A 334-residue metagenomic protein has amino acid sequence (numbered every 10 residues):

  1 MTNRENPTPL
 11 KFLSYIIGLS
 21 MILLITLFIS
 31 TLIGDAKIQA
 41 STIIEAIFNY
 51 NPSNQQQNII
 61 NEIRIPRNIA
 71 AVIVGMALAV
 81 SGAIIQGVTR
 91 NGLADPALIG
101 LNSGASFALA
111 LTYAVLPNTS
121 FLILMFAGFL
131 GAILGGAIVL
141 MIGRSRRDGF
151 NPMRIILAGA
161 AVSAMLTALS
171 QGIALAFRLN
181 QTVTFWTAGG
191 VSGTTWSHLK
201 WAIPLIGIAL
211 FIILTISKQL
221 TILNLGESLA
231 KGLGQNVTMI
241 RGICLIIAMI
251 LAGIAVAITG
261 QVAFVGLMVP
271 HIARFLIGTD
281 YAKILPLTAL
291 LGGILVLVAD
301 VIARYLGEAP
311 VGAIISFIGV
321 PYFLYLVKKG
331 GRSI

Functional and structural regions predicted by a protein language model:
M1-I334: Alpha-helical transmembrane segments in inner-membrane proteins
